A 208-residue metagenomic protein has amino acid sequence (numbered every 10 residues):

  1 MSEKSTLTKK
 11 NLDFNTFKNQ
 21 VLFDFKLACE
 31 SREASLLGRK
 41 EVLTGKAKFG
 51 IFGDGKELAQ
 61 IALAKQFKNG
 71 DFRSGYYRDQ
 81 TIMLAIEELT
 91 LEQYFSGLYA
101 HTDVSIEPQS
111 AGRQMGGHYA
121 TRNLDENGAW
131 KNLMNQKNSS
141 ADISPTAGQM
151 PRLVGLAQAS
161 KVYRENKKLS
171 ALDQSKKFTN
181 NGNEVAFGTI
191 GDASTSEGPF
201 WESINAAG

Functional and structural regions predicted by a protein language model:
M1-A59, K65-N69: Conserved acidic/glycine
R39-K40, K46-G208: Cofactor-binding active-site loop characterized by glycine-rich and histidine/acidic residues
